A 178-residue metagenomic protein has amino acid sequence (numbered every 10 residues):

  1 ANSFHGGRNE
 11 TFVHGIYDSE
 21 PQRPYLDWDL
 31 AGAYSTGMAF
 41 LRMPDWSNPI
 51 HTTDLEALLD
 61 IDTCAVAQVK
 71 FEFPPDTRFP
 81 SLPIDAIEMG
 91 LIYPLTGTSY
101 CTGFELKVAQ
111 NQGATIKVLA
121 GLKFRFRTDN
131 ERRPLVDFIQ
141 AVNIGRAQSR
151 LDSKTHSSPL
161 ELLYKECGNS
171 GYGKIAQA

Functional and structural regions predicted by a protein language model:
A1-A178: Conserved acidic
